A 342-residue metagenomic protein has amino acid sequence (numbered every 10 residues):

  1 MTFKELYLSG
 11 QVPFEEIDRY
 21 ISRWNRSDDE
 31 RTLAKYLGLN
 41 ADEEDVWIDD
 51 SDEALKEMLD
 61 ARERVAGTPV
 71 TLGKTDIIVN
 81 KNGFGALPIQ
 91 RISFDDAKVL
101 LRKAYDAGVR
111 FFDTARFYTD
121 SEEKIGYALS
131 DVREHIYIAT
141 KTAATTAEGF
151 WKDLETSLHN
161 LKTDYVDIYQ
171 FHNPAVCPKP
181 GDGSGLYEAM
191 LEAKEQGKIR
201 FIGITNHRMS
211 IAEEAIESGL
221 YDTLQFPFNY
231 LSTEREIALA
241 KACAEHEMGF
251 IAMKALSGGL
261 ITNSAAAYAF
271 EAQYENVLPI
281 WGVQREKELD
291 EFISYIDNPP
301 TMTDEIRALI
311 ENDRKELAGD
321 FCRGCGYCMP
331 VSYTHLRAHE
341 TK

Functional and structural regions predicted by a protein language model:
V12, Y20-L59: Amphipathic alpha-helical packing elements
V65-I136: N-terminal binding-site loop/beta-alpha segment at the start of enzyme catalytic domains that lines or forms
A66, P174-Y333: Beta/alpha (TIM)-barrel catalytic core signal, keyed to glycine-rich beta->alpha loops juxtaposed to Asp/Glu that bind
G83, D113, D167-Q170, G203 (+2 more regions): Conserved beta-strand positions in the central sheet of alpha/beta enzyme cores
S93-K103, E148-N160, H207-E214, S264-A267: Short, acidic/polar
G126-R133, L158-T163, I216, K241: Acidic (Asp/Glu)-rich catalytic clusters
L161-C177: Active-site groove signature of glycoside hydrolases
T334-T341: Conserved small/polar residues in nucleotide/adenosyl-binding loops
